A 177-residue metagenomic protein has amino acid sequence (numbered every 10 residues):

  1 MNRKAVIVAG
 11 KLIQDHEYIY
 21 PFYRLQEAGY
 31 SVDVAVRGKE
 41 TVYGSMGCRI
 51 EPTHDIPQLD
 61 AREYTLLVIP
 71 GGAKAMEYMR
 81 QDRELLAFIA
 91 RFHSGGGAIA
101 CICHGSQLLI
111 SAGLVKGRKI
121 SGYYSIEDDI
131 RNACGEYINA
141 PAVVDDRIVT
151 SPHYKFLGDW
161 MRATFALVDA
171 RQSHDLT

Functional and structural regions predicted by a protein language model:
M1-I99, Q107-K119, E127-T177: Extended, subdomain-level signal for the structured scaffold at the beginning of enzyme domains
C103: Catalytic nucleophile serine of serine hydrolases, specifically the conserved "nucleophile elbow" pentapeptide
